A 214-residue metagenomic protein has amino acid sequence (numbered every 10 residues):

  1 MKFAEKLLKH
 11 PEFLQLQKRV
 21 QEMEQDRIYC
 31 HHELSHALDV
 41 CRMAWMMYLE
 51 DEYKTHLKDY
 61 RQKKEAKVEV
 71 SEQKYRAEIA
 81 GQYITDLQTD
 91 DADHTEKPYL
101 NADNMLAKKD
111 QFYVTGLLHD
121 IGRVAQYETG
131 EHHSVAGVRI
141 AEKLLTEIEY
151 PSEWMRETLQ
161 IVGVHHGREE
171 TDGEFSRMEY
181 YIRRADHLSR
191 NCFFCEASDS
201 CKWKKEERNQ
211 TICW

Functional and structural regions predicted by a protein language model:
M1-W214: Metal-dependent phosphohydrolase cores
